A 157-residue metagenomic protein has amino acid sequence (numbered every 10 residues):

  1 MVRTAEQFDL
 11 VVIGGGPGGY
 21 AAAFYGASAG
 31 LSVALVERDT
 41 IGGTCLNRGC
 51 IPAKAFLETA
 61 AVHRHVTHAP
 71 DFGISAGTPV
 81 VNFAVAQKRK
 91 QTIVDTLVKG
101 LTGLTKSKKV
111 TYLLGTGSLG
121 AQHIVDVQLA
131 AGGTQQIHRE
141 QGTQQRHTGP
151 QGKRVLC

Functional and structural regions predicted by a protein language model:
V2-F8, F24-L31, V36-G142, R154: Glycine-rich flavin
G14-P17, R38-D39: Glycine-rich Rossmann-fold phosphate-binding loop(s) that bind the pyrophosphate of adenine dinucleotide cofactors
Y20: Residues forming the Rossmann-fold NAD(P)(H) cofactor-binding site
Q144-H147: Intrinsically disordered, low-complexity, charge-rich segments with an acidic bias
